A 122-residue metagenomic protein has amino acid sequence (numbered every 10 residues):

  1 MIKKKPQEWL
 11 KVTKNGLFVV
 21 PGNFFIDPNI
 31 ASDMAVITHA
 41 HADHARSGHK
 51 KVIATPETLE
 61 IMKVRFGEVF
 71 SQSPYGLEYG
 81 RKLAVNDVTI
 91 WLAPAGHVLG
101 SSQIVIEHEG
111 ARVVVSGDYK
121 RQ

Functional and structural regions predicted by a protein language model:
K4-V19, F25-N29, M34, A40-Q122: His/Asp/Glu-rich metal-coordinating catalytic cores of metallo-dependent phosphodiesterases/hydrolases acting on
